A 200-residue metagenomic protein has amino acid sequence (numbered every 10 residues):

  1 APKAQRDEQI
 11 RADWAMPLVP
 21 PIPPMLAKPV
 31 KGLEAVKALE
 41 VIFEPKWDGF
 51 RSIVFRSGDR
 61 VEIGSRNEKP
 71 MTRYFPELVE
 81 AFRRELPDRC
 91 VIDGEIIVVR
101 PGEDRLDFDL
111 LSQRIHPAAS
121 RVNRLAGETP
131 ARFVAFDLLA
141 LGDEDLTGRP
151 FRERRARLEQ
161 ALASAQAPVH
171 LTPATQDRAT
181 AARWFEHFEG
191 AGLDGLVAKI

Functional and structural regions predicted by a protein language model:
A1-I200: Catalytic cores of nucleic-acid ligases and guanylyltransferases
